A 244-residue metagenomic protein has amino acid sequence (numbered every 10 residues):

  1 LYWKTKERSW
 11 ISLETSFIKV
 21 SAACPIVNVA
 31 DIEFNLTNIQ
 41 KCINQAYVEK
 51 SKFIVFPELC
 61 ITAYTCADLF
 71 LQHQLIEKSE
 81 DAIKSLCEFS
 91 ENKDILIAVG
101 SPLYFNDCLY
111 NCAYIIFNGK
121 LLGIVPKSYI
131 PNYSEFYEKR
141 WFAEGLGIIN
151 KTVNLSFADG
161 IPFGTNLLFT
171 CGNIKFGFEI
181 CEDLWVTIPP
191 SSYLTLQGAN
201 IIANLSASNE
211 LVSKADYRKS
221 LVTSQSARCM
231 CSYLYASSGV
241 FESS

Functional and structural regions predicted by a protein language model:
Y2-S244: Enzyme catalytic cores with a strong preference for nitrogen-chemistry domains
